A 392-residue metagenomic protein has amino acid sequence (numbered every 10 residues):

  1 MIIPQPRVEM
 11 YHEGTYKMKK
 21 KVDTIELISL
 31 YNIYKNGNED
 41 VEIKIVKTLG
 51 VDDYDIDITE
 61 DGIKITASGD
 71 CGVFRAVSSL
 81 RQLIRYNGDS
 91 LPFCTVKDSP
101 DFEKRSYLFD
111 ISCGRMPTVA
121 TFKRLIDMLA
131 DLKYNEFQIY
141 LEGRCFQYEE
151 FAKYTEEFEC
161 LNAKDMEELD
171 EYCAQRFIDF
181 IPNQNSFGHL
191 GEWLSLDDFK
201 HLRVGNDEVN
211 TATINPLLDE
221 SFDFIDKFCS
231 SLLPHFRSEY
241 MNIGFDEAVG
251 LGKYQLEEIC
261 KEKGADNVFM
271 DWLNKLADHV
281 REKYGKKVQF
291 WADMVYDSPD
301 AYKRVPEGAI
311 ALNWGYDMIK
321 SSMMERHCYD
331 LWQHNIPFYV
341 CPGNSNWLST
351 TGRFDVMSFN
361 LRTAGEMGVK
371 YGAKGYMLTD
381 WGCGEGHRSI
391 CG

Functional and structural regions predicted by a protein language model:
M1-D98, Q138, F290-D297: Acidic, contiguous N-terminal accessory segments
I2-G37, E168-E171, F177, D219-P234 (+2 more regions): Substrate-binding groove of N-acetylhexosamine-processing glycoside hydrolases
G72, G114, I319: Glycine-/small-residue-rich active-site loops that bind phosphorylated ligands and cofactors
R75, P117, S322: Residues that form or flank phosphate/diphosphate-binding pockets in enzymes that use nucleotide phosphates
S79-D101, A130-Q138, H189, E239 (+1 more regions): Conserved oxyanion/phosphate-binding beta-strand-loop segments in alpha/beta enzyme cores
C94-S112, Y339-W347: N-terminal small/glycine-rich loop or linker at the start of catalytic domains across soluble metabolic enzymes
E103-A292, R304, I310-L312, G368: Substrate-binding cleft of carbohydrate-active enzyme catalytic domains
